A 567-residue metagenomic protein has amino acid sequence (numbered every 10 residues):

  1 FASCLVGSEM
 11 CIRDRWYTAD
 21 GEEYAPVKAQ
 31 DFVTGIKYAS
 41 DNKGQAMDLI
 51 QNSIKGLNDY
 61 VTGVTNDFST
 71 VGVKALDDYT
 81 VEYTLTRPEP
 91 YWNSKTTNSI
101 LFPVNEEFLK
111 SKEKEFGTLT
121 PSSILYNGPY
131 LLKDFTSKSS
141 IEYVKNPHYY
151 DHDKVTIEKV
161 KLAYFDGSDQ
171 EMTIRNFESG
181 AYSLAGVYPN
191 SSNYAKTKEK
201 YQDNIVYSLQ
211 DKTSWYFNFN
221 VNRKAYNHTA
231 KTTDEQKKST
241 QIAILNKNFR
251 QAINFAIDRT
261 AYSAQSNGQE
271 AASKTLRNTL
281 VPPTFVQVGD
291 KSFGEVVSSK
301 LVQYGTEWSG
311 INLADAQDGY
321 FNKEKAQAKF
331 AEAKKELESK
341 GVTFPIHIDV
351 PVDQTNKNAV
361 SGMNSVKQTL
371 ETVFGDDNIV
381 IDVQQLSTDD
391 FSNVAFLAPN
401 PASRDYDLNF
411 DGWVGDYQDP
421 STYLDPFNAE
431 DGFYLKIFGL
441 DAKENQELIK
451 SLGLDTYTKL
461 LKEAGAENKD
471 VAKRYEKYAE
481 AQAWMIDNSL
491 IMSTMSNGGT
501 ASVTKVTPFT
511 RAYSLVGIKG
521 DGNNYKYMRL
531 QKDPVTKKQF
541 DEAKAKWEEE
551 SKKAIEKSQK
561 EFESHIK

Functional and structural regions predicted by a protein language model:
F1-G7, I12: Single conserved hydrophobic/aromatic residue that forms the stacking wall/gate of nucleotide- or nucleobase-binding
S8-E9, F32, V81, G128-Y130 (+5 more regions): Short, well-ordered beta-strand elements
T18-E22, P90-P103, N218, N227-T232 (+1 more regions): A structural "hinge/loop" feature
A25-F108: Surface-exposed binding/hinge segments that line and control ligand-binding clefts or catalytic entry sites
F68, D78-Y79, T84-K161, M172 (+1 more regions): Gly/Pro-rich hinge or "lid" segments in bacterial periplasmic/extracellular proteins
K133-H148, A163-T232, T260, A264-Q269: Extracellular/periplasmic solute-recognition and catalytic clefts
N176, W308-G415, S551-A554, S558-H565: Ligand/substrate-recognition segments at binding pockets and active sites
A252-S299, Q354, N358-Q368, A398-K567: Detector for C-terminal structural segments
